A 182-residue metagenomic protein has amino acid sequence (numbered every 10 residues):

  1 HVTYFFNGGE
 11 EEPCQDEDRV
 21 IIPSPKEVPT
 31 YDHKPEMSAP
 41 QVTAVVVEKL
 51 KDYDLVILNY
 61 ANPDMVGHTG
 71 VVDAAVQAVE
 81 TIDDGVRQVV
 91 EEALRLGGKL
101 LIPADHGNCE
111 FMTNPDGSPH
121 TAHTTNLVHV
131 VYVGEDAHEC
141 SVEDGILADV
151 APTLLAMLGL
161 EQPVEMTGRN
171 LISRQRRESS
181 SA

Functional and structural regions predicted by a protein language model:
H1-A182: Feature captures the catalytic ectodomains and active-site-proximal regions of enzymes that hydrolyze or transfer
